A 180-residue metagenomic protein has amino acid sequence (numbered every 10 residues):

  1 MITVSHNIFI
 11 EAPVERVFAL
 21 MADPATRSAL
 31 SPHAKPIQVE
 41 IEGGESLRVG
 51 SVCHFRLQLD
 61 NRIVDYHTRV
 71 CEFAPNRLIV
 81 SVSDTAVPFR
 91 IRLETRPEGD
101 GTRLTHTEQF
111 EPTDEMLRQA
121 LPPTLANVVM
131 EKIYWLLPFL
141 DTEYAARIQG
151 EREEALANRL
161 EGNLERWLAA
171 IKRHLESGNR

Functional and structural regions predicted by a protein language model:
M1-R48, W167-A170, S177: Hydrophobic ligand-binding cavity/cleft-lining segments
I2, E42, H67, W135 (+1 more regions): Short, flexible segments with low predicted structural confidence
V14-E15, A29-A34, V52-R56, P123-L136: Phosphate-binding glycine-rich loops and adjacent basic patches that engage nucleotide phosphates, nucleic-acid
L20, K35-I37, Q58-N61, K132-L140: Short, functional N-terminal and low-complexity linear motifs
M21, L30, E40, Y66 (+2 more regions): A generic "cationic amphipathic patch" detector
V39-T105, G150-E154, G162-R166, A170-R180: Glycine-rich portal/gate segments that line the openings of hydrophobic small-molecule binding cavities
D84-G162: Beta-strand/loop substructures that line and gate deep hydrophobic ligand-binding cavities in soluble
